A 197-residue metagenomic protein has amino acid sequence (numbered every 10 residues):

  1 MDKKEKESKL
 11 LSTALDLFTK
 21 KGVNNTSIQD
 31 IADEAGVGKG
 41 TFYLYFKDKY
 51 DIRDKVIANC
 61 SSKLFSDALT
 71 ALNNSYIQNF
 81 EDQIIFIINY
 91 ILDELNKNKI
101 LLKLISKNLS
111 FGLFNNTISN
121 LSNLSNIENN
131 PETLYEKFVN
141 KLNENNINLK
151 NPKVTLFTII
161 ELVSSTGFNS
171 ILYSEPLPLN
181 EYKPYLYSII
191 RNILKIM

Functional and structural regions predicted by a protein language model:
M1-E5, M197: N-terminal intrinsically disordered/low-complexity leader segments
E5-K6, T13, T155: N-terminal positioning helix adjacent to the helix-turn-helix/winged-helix DNA-binding module
K9, L17-D51, K55: Helix-turn-helix
R53-K63, D67, I105: Alpha-helical DNA-contacting segments of helix-turn-helix folds
K55, L69-N98, I159: Hydrophobic alpha-helical connector segments
D82, F114-N146, K153-F157, P184: Amphipathic alpha-helical packing segments from all-alpha helical-bundle domains
Y90-N120, F168-Y173: Amphipathic alpha-helical segments used for helix-helix packing
K103, L142-I189, M197: Hydrophobic/aromatic-rich alpha-helical bundle segments in the mid-to-C-terminal region
